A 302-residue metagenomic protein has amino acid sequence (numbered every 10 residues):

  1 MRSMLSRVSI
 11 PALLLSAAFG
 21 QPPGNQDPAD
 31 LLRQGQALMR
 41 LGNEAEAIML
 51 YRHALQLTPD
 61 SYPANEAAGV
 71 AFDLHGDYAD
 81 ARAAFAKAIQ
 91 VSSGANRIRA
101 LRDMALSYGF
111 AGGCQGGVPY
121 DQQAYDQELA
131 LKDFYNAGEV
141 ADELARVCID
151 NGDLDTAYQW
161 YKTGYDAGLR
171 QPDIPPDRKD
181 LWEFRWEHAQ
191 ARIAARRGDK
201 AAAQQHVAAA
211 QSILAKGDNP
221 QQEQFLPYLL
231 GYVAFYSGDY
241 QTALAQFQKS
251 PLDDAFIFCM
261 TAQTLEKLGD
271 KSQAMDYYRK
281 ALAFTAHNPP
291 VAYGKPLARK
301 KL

Functional and structural regions predicted by a protein language model:
N25, P59, S93-A95, L129 (+3 more regions): Short coil turns that delineate tetratricopeptide repeat
D27-H53, L57, V233: Alpha-helical segment of the N-proximal tetratricopeptide repeat
A29, P63, R97-R99, E139 (+5 more regions): Start-of-helix register in tetratricopeptide repeats
R33, A67, A100-D103, N136 (+5 more regions): Canonical tetratricopeptide repeat
Q36, V70, L106, R146 (+4 more regions): Residue-level recognition of tetratricopeptide repeat
R40-L41, L74-H75, F110, E143 (+6 more regions): Register position in tetratricopeptide repeats
